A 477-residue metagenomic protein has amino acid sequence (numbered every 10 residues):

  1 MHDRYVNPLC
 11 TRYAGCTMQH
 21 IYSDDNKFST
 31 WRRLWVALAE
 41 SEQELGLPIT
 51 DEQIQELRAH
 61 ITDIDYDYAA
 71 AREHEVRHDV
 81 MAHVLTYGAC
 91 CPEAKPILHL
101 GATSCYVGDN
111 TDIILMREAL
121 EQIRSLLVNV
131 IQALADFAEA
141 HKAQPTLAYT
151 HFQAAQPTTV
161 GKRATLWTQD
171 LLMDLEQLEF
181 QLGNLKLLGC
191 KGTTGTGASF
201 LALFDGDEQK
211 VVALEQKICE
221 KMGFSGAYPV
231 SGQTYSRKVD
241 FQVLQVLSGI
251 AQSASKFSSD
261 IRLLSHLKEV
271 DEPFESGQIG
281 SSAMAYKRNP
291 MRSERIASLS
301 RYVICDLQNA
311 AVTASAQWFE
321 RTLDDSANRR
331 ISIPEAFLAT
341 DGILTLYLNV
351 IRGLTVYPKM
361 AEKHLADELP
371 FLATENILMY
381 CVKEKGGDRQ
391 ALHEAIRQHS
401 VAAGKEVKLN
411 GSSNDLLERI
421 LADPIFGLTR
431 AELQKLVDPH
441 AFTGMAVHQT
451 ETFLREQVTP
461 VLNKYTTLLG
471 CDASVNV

Functional and structural regions predicted by a protein language model:
M1-A198, G206-C219, G280-S281, M291-R295 (+4 more regions): A helix-coil-helix interface module used to build multimeric assemblies and to scaffold catalytic/cofactor sites
L38-S41, I123, L127-V130, L134-F137 (+12 more regions): Amphipathic alpha-helices that form helix-helix packing interfaces
E139-G161, D271-K287, E320-A327, R352-L372: Glycine-rich cofactor-pocket loops
K162, F241-G249, N376-K385: Short, well-ordered beta-strand elements within core beta-sheets of diverse protein domains
K217-Q233: A short, charged helix-loop
T234-E269, Q278-A339: A conserved active-site cap/scaffold subdomain adjacent to cofactor or substrate pockets
D271, E394-A402: Active/binding-pocket-proximal capping segment
Y302-G387, A395: Long, amphipathic alpha-helical stalk/connector segments used for oligomerization, subunit docking, or mechanical
